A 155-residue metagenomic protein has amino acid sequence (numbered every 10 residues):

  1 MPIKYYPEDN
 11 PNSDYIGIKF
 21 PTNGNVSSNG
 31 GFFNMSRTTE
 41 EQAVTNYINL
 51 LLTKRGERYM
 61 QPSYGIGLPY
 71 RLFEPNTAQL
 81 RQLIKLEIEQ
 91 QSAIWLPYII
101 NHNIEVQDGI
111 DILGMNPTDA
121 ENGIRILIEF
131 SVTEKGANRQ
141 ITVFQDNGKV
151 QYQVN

Functional and structural regions predicted by a protein language model:
M1-L86, H102, Q107-N155: Immediate N-terminus of the mature polypeptide
I88-S92: Short, non-transmembrane amphipathic alpha-helical segments
A93-H102: Short secondary-structure junctions
